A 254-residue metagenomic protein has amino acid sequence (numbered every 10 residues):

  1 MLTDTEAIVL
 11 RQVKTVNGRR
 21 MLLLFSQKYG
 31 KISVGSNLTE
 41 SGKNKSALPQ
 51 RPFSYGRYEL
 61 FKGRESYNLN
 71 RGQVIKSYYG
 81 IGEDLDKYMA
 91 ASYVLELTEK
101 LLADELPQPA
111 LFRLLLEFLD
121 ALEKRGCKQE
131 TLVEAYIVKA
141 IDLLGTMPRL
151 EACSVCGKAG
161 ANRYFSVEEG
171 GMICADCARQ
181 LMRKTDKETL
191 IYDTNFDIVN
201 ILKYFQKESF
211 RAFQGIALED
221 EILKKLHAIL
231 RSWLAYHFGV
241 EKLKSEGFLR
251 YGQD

Functional and structural regions predicted by a protein language model:
M1-R20, F25-D254: Non-catalytic alpha-helical scaffolds and adjoining flexible linkers that form interface surfaces for assembly
